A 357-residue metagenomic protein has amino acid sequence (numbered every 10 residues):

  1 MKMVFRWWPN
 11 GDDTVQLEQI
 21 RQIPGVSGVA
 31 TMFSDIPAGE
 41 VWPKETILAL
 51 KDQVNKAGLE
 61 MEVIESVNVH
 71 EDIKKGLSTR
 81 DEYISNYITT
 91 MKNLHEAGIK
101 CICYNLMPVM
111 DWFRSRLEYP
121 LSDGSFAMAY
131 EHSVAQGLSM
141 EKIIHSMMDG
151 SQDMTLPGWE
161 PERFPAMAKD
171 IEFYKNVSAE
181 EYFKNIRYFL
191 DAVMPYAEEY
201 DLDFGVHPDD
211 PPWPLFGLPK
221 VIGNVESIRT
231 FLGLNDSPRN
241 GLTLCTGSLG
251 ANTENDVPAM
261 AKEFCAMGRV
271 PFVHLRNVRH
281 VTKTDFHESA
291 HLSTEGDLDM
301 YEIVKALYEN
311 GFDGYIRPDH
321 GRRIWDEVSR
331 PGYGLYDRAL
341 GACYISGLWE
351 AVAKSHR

Functional and structural regions predicted by a protein language model:
M1-V4, P9-G11, D52-N55, D72-G76 (+8 more regions): Histidine-acidic metal/acid-base catalytic patches
P9-S34, Q53-A57, E96-I102: Catalytic domains of carbohydrate-active enzymes, especially glycoside hydrolases
Q22, L59-K74: A short glycine/small-residue-enriched secondary-structure motif
M32-L48, F216: Glycine-rich, proline-tolerant flexible connector loops at the mouths of alpha/beta enzymes
S34-D35, N68, P108-V109, P211 (+1 more regions): Conserved beta-strand edge residues that scaffold enzyme active sites
P43-L59, I64-S66, Y83: An N-terminal, globular interaction/scaffold subdomain
V63-E65, C103-M107, P208: Glycine-rich, histidine-containing beta strand-loop boundary motifs that form or position
N93-A97, C101-I186: Active-site-proximal, glycine-rich beta->alpha crossover segments in alpha/beta enzymes that shape flexible
